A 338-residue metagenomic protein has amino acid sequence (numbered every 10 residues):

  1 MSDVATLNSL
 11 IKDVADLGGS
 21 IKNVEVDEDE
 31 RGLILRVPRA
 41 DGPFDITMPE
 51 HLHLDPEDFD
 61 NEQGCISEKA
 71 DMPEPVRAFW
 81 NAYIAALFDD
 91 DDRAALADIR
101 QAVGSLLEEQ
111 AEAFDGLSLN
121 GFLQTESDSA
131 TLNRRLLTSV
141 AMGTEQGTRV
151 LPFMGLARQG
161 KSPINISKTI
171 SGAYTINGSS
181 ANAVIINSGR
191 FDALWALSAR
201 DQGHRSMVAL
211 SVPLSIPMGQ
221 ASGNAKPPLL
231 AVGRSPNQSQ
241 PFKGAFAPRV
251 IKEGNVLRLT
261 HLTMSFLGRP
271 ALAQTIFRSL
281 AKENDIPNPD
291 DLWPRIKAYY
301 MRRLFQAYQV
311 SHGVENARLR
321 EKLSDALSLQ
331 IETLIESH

Functional and structural regions predicted by a protein language model:
S2-D27, A85-F191: Catalytic core of the SET domain in histone-lysine N-methyltransferases, recognizing conserved active-site
S2-R39, L194-H338: Charged low-complexity "KEKE/polyampholyte" interaction tracts
L10-R77: General structural concept
E50-H53, N187-W195: Short, charged beta-turn/beta-strand-edge "cap" motif at the junction between a beta-strand and an adjacent loop
N61-D98, D192-L197, M207: Solvent-exposed, well-ordered loop and adjacent helix/strand elements within mature globular domains that form
K69, L106, S179, G219 (+1 more regions): Compositionally biased, intrinsically disordered low-complexity segments
N81-A85, R134-M142, A298, R302 (+2 more regions): Short, hydrophobic/amphipathic alpha-helical patches that form generic packing surfaces within helical domains
